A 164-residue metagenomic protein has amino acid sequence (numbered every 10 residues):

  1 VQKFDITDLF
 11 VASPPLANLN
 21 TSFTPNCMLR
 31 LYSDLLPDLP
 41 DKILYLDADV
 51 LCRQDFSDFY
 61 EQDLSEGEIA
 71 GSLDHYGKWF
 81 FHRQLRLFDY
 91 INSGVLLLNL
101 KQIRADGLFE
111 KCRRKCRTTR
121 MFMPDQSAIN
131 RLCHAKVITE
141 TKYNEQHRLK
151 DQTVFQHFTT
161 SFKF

Functional and structural regions predicted by a protein language model:
Q2-L36: Active-site-proximal specificity loops/subdomain of glycosyltransferases
I6-P15, G77-K78, N144-R148: A short acidic, often aromatic-flanked loop/helix-cap motif at beta-alpha or helix-coil junctions that lines enzyme
P14-P25, R83-L87, T153-F158: Short, surface-exposed amphipathic charged segments that create phosphate/polyanion-binding patches used for binding
P40: Conserved PLP-enzyme active-site core in the AAT-like
I43: Short aromatic/hydrophobic "clamp" motif used to bind/position activated sugar donors
L46: Catalytic metal- and UDP-sugar-binding loop of GT-A-like glycosyltransferases, i.e., residues flanking the conserved
V50-R86: Conserved donor-nucleotide/metal-binding helix-loop-beta segment in metal-dependent transferases, i.e., the alpha-helix
L73-H75, Y90-F164: Catalytic core and acceptor-binding pocket of nucleotide-sugar-dependent glycosyltransferases
